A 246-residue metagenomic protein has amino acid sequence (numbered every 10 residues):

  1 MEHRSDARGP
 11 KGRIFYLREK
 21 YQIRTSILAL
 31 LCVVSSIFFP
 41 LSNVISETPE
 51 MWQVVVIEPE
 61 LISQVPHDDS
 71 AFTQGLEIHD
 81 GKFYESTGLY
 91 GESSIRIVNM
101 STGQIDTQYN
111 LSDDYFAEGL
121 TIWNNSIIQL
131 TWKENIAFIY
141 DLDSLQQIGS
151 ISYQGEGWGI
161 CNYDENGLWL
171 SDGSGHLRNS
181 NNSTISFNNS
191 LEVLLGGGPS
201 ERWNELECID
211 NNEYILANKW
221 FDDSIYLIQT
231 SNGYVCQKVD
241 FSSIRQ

Functional and structural regions predicted by a protein language model:
P49-D69, S101-Q104: A short helix->beta-strand "capping" segment at the edge of beta-propeller domains
E60-P66, Q104-N110, Q146-I151, N188-G198 (+1 more regions): A short beta-strand motif characteristic of beta-propeller blades
I62-S94, Y109-T121: Beta-strand-rich domains and repeat architectures in extracellular enzymes and scaffolds, especially beta-propellers
A71-G75, Y115-T121, G155-Y163, S200-E205 (+1 more regions): Repeated scaffold domains used in trafficking and secretory/extracellular systems, primarily beta-propellers
I78-D80, I122-N124, N162-E165, C208-N212: Residue-level detector of Asp-centered blade-edge/turn motifs that repeat once per structural unit in beta-propeller
Y84-Y90, I122, I127-E134, L168-S174 (+1 more regions): Conserved beta-strand positions in repeat-built beta-propeller and related beta-rich domains
N99-G103, D141-L145, N182-I185, Q229-G233: Short loop/turn segments that connect beta-strands within beta-propeller blades
G103-F138, Q147-G157: Blade-loop segments of beta-propeller domains
